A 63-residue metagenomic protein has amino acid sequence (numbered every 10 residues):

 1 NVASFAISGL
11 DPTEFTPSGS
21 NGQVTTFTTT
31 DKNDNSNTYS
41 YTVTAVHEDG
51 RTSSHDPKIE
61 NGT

Functional and structural regions predicted by a protein language model:
N1-T63: Intrinsically disordered, low-complexity segments enriched in small/polar residues
